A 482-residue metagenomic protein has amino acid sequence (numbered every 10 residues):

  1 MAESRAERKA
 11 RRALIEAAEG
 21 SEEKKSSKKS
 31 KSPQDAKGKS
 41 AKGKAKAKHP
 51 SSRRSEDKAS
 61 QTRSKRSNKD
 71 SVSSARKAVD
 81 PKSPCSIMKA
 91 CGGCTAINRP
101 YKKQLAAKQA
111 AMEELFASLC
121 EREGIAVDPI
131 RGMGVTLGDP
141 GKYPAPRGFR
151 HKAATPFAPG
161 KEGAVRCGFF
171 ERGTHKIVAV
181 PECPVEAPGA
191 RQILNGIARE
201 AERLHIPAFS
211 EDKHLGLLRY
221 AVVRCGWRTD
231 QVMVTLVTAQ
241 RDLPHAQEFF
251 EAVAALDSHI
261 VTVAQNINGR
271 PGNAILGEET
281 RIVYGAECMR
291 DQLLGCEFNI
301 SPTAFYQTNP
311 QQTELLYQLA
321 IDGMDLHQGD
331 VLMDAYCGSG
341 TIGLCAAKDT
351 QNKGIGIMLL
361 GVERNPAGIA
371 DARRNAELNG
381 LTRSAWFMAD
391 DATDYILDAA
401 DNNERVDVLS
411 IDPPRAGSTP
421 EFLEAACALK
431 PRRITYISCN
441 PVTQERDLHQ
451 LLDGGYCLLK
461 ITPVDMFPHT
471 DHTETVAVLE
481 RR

Functional and structural regions predicted by a protein language model:
E3-K29, K37-G38, K42-G43, K48-R53 (+3 more regions): Rossmann-like S-adenosyl-L-methionine
V79-K82, K89-A208, R228, L243: Extended interfacial segments that mediate partner engagement and assembly in macromolecular machines
G148-E171, V223-C225, R281, E287-L293 (+2 more regions): Short beta-strand elements
H151, D230-V232, G329-D330: Nucleotide donor/acceptor-binding cores
P156-A158, R224, V237-A239, E480-R482: Solvent-exposed residues in well-ordered beta-strands and their adjoining turns, especially edge/terminal strands
P207-L215, L332: Short helix/loop segment immediately N-terminal to the Walker
H214-R228: Short edge beta-strands and adjacent turn/loop segments
V223, D230-A239, E297-S301: Short, aliphatic-rich beta-strand segments
